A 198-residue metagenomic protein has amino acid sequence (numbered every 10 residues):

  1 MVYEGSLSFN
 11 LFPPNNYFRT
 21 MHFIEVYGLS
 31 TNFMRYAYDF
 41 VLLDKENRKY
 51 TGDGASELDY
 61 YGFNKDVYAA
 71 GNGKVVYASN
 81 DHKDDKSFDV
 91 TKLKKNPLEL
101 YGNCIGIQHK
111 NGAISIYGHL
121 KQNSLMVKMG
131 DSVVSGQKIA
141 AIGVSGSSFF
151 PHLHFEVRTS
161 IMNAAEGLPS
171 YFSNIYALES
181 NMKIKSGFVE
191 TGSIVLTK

Functional and structural regions predicted by a protein language model:
M1-S8, F18, K94-P97, L125-D131 (+1 more regions): Acidic, glycine-rich catalytic/binding loops that coordinate metals and/or anionic ligands
M1-Y60: Non-catalytic extracellular/periplasmic "stalk" and linker regions immediately N-terminal to catalytic or recognition
Y61-G62, A70-K121: Zn2+-dependent peptidoglycan hydrolase active-site motif and core
V67-A78, M126-A141: Short, well-structured beta-strand-loop connectors
Y77, H119-Q122, A141-V144, T159: A residue-level detector for short acidic-glycine micro-motifs
V90-K92, I105, V134-G146: Short hydrophobic beta/alpha edge segments that flank linear recognition/processing sites
I116-K121, F150-R158: Histidine-centered catalytic micro-motifs
M126-K128, V144-P151: Short glycine/proline-centered loop/turn elements that form peptide/ligand docking sites
